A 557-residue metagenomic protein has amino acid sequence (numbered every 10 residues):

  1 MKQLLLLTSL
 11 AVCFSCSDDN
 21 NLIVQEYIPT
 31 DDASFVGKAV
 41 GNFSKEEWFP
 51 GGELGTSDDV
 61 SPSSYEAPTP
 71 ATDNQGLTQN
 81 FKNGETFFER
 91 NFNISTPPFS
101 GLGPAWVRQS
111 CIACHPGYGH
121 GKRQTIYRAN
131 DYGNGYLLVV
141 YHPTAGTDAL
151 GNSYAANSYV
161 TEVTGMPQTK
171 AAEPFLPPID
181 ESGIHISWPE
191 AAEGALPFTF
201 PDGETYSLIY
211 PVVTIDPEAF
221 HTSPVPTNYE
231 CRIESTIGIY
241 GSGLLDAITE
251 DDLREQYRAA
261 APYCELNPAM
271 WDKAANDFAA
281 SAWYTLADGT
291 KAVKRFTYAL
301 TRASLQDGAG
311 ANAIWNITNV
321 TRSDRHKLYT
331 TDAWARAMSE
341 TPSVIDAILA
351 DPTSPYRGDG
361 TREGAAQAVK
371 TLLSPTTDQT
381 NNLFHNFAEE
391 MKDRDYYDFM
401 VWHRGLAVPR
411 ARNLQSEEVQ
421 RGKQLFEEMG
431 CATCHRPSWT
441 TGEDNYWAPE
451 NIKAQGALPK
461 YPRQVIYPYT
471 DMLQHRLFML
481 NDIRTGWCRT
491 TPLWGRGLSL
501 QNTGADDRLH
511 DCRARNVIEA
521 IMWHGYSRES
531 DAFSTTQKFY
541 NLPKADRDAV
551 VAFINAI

Functional and structural regions predicted by a protein language model:
M1-L7: Sec-dependent signal peptide recognition, specifically the positively charged N-region followed immediately by
S9-L10, P98: Residue-level detector of alpha-helix boundary/anchor positions
V12-S15: C-terminal motif of bacterial Sec signal peptides marking the signal peptidase cleavage site
S17-D19: Long, low-complexity intrinsically disordered regions enriched in Ser/Thr, Asp/Glu, Pro/Gly
N21-K82, F92-M400, R404-E417, K423-I557: Electron-transfer interface patches adjacent to heme c in soluble/periplasmic c-type cytochromes and di-/multiheme
E85: N-terminal cofactor/phosphate-binding cores enriched in small/glycine residues, especially glycine-rich loops such as
